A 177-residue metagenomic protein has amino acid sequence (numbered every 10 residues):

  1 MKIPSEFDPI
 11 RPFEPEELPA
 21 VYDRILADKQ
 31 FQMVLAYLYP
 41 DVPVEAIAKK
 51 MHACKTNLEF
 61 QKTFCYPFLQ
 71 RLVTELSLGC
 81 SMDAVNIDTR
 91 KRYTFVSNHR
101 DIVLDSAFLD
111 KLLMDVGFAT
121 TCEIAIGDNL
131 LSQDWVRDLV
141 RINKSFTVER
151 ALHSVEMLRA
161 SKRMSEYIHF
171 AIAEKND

Functional and structural regions predicted by a protein language model:
M1-Y93, H99-D110, M114, T121 (+3 more regions): Membrane-anchoring hydrophobic helices of lipid-metabolizing enzymes
K55, E59, A151, V155-L158: Charge-dense, low-complexity intrinsically disordered segments
R90-S97, S165-D177: Conserved Motif II region of HX4D acyltransferases
S97, A125-D128, R150: Short beta-strand->loop
R100-I102, L131-S132, H153-E156: Glycine-/small-residue-rich active-site loops that bind phosphorylated ligands and cofactors
D110, A119-S132: Carboxylate/His-rich catalytic cores and anion/metal-binding grooves
R141-T147, A173-D177: Eukaryotic endomembrane system proteins
R150, A160-S161, S165: Acidic/His-rich structured neighborhood in mature extracellular/periplasmic domains
